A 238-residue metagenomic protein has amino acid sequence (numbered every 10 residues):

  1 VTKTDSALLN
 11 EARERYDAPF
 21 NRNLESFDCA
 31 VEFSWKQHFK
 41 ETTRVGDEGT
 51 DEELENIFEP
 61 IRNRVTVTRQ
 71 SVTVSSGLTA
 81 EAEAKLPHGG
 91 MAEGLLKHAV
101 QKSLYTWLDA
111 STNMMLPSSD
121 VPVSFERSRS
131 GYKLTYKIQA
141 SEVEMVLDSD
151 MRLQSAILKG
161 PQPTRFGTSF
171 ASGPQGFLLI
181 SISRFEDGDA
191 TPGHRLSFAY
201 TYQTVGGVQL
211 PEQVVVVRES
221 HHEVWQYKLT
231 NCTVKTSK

Functional and structural regions predicted by a protein language model:
V1-K36, H88: N-terminal leader/targeting segments and the immediate start of mature chains
D5-A7, E11, R15, D109-S111 (+2 more regions): Solvent-exposed helix/loop surface patches that form functional interfaces
F20, E55-F58, R64-V65, S118-S128 (+3 more regions): Short, exposed beta-strand/loop patches in secreted or surface proteins that constitute
E25-Q70: N-terminal low-complexity or amphipathic/hydrophobic leaders
F27-C29, N113-V123, Q162-R165, G193-R195: A short, amphipathic edge element
E53-M114, V143-E144, K159: An acidic-aromatic
Q101-S141: Extracytoplasmic beta-rich ectodomain segments of secreted or membrane-anchored proteins
G131-K238: Gly/Pro-enriched, hydrophobic low-complexity segments that function as extracytoplasmic propeptides/linkers
